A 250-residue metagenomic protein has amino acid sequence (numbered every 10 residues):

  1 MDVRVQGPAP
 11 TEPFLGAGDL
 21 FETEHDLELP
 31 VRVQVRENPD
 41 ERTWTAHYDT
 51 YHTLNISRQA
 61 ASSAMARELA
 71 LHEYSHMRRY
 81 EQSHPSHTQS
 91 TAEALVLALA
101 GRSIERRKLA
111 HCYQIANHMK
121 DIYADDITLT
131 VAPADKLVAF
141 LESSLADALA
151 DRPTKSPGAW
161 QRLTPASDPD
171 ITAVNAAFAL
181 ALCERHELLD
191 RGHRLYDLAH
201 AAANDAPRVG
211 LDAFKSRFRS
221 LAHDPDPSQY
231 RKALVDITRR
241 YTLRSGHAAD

Functional and structural regions predicted by a protein language model:
M1-Y51, A61-S63, A110-C112, T242-A248: Auxiliary, metal-adjacent structural segments of Zn-dependent hydrolase domains
N38, S62, A98-R107, C112 (+1 more regions): Alpha-helix capping and helix-coil boundary motifs
N55-A70: Short pre-active-site segment immediately N-terminal to the catalytic Zn-binding motif
A66-P85: Active-site recognition of the HExxH zinc-binding catalytic motif
R79-Q114: Post-HEXXH active-site segment of zinc metalloproteases
A110-C112, A116-M119, Y123-T154: Short helix/loop segments within enzyme catalytic domains that coordinate or immediately flank catalytic cofactors
D135-D250: Pan-zinc metallopeptidase signature
